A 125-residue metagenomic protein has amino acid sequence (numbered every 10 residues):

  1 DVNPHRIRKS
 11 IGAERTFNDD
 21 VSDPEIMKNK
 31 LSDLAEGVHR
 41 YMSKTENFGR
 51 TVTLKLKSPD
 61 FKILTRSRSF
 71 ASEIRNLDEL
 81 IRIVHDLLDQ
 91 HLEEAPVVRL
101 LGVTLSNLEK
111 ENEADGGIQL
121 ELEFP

Functional and structural regions predicted by a protein language model:
D1-V98, L108-E113, G117-Q119, F124: DNA-contacting surface of Y-family translesion DNA polymerases
